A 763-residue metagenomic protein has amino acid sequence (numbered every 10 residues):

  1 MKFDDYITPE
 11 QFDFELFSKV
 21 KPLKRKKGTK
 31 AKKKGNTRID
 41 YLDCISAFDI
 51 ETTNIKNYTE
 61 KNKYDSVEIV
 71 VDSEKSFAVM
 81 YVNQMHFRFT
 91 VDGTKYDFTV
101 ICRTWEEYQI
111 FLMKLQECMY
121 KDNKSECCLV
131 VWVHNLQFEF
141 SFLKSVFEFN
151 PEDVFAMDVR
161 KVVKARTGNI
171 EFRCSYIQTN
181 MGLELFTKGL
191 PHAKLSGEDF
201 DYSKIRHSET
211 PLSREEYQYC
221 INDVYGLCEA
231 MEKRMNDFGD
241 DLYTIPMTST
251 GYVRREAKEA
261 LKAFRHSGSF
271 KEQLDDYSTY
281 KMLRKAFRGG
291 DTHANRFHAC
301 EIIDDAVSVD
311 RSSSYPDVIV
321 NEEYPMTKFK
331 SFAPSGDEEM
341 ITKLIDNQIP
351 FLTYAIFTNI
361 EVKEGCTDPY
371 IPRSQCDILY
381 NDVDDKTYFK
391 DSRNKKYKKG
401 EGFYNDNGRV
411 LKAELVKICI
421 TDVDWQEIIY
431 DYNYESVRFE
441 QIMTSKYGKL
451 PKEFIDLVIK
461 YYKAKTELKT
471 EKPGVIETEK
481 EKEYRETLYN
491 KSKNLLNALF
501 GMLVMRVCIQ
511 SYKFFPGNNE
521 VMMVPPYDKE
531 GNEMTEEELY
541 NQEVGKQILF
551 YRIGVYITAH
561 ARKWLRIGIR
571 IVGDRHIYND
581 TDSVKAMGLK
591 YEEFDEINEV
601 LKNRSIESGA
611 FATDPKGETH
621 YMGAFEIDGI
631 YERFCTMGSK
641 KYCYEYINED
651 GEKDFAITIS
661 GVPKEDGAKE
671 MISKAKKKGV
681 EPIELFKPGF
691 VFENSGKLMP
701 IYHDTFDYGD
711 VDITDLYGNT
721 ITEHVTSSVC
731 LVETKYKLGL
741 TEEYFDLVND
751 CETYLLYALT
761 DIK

Functional and structural regions predicted by a protein language model:
K2-D4, Q11, L16, K27-K33 (+3 more regions): Conserved acidic
K19-P22: Long, charged/polar, low-complexity intrinsically disordered N-terminal extensions that precede catalytic
S46-A47, K585: Beta-strand cores of modular interaction/reader domains in eukaryotic scaffold and signaling proteins, especially PDZ
A47-N54: Catalytic phosphate/metal-binding cores of nucleic-acid and nucleotide-processing enzymes, i.e., regions that mediate
